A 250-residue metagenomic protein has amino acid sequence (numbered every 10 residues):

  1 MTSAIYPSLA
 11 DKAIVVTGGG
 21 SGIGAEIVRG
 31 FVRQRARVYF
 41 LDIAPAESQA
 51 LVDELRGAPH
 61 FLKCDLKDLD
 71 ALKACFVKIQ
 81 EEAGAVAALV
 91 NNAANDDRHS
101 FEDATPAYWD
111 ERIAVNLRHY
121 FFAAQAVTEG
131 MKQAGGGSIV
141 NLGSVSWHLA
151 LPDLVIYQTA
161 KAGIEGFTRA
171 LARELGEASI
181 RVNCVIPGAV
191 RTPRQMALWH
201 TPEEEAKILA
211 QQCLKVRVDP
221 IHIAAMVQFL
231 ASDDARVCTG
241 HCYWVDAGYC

Functional and structural regions predicted by a protein language model:
Y6-Y39: Canonical Rossmann dinucleotide-binding motif of NAD(H)/NADP(H)-dependent dehydrogenases/reductases, specifically
V90, G176, R181, C238-G240: Short, small/polar-rich loop/turn modules that mediate ligand/substrate recognition or access, typified
S100-F101, T105-I113, I208: Substrate-binding pocket helix/loop in short-chain dehydrogenase/reductase
A104, A150-Q158, A170: Active-site loop-to-helix junction immediately N-terminal to the catalytic Tyr of the SDR YXXXK motif in Rossmann-fold
A124, A160, T168: Active-site helix of classical SDR
E129, R173-E177, R236: Alpha-helical segment proximal to the catalytic Tyr-Lys
S144: Residue(s) in the substrate-gating loop at a strand-loop-helix junction that position the organic substrate next
